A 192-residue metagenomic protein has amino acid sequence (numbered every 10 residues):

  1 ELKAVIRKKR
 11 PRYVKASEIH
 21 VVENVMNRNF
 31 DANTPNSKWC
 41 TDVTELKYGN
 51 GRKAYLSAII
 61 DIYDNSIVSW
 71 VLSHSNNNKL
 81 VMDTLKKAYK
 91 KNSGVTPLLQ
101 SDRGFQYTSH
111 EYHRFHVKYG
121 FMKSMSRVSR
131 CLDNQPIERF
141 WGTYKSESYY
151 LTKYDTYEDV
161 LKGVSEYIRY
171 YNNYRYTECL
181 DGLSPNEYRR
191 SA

Functional and structural regions predicted by a protein language model:
E1-P35, S184-A192: Basic, flexible linker segments flanking DNA-binding modules in nucleic acid-interacting mobile-element proteins
A4, M26, D42, I59 (+9 more regions): Mobile genetic element proteins and their domesticated derivatives, centered on retroelements and DNA transposons
A4-R12, L98-R103, K118-P136, T152-T156: RNase H-like polynucleotidyl transferase catalytic core
I6, V68-S69: A structural microfeature
K9, T44, I60-Y63, V71 (+2 more regions): Anionic group-transfer/hydrolysis microenvironments
R28, A32-V68, H74-S75: An active-site-proximal beta-strand-loop segment
R52, V71-N92, T108: Active-site beta-loop-alpha junctions of metal-dependent nucleic acid enzymes, especially the RNase H-like/DDE
V117-Y119, T143-A192: C-terminal domain-tail junction helix/linker
